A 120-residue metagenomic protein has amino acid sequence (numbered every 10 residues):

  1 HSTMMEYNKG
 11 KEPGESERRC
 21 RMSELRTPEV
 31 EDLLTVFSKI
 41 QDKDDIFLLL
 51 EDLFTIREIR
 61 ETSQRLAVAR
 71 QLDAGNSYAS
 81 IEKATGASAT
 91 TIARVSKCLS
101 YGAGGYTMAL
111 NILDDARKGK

Functional and structural regions predicted by a protein language model:
H1-E24, A116: Short, intrinsically disordered or compositionally biased N-terminal tails of bacterial proteins
E6-Y7, A79, T107, I112-D115: General marker for long, soluble alpha-helical cores
G14-E17, S23-E51: Linker/hinge segments immediately adjacent to helix-turn-helix/homeobox DNA-binding domains
D44-Q64: Short, Lys/Arg-enriched anionic-surface-contact patches
T62-N76: Short, amphipathic alpha-helical "recognition" segments used to contact nucleic acids or chromatin
S80-T85: Short alpha-helical "recognition helix" segments of helix-turn-helix
A89-L113: C-terminal structural segments of small proteins and small subunits
K118-K120: N-terminal intrinsically disordered, low-complexity segments enriched in P/E/S/T
